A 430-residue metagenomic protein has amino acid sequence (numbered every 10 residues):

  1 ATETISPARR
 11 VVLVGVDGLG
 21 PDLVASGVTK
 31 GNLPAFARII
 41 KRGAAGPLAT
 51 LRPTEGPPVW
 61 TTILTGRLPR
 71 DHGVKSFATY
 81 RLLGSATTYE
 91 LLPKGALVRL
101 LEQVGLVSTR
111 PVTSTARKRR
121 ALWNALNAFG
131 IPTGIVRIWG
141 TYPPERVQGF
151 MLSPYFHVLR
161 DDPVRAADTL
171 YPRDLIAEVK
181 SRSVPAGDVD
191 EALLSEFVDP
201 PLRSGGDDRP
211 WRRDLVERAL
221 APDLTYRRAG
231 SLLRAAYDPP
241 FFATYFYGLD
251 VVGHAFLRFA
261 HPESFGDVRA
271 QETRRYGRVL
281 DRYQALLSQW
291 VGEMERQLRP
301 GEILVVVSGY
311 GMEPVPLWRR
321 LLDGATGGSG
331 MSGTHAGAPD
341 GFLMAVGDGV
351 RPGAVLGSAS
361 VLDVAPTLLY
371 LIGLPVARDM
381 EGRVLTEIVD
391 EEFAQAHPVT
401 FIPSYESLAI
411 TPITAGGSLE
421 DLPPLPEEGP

Functional and structural regions predicted by a protein language model:
A1-R9, A78-S114, R119-R120, N124-F129 (+5 more regions): Membrane-interface soluble catalytic domains
T4-P7, D22-V24, V216-F242, R258-V306: A long, amphipathic alpha-helix that forms part of the scaffold/cap immediately adjacent to metal-dependent active
G15-L19: Acidic/histidine-rich, surface-exposed loop or edge segments in extracytoplasmic proteins
D22-A78, P132-V136: Short, structured active-site-proximal loop/turn typified by the sulfatase FGly-forming signature C/S-X-P-X-R
I39, V305-S308: Active-site neighborhood of phospho(di)ester-bond hydrolases with catalytic His/Asp-centered motifs
A45-R67, V136-R146, Y245-L249, Y310-P314 (+1 more regions): Short, solvent-exposed turn/loop segments enriched in Gly/Ser/Thr/Pro and often Arg
P58-L68, V147-F156, R319-D323, E392-A396: Charged, often glycine-rich, active-site loop that binds/positions anionic groups
R67-A270: His/Asp/Glu-rich, glycine-adjacent segments that coordinate divalent cations and/or stabilize oxyanion chemistry on
